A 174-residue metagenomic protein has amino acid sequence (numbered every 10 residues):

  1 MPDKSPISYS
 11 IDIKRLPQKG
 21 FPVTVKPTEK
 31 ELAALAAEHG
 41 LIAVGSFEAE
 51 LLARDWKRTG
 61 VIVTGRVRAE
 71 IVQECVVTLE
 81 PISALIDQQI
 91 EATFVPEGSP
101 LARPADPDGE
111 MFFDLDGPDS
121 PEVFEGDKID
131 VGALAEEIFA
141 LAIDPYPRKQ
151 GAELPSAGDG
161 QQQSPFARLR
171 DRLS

Functional and structural regions predicted by a protein language model:
M1-S174: Acidic and generally charged, gly/proline-rich low-complexity regions
